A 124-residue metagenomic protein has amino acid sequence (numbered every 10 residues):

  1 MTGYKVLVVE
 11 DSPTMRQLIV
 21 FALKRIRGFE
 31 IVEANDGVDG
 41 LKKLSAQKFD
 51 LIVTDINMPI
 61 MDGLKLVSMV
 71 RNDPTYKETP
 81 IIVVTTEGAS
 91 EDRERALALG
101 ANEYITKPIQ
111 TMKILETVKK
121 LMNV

Functional and structural regions predicted by a protein language model:
P13-V32: Two-component/phosphorelay signaling modules centered on CheY-like receiver
E33-L51: Acidic, metal-coordinating helix/loop segments flanking the phosphotransfer/catalytic sites of two-component signaling
M58: Receiver (REC) domain active-site loop signature in two-component systems and cognate sites in sensor histidine kinases
E87-G88: Short, conserved "switch-loop" micro-motifs in signal-transduction and mechanochemical regulators
I109-V118: C-terminal output helix
